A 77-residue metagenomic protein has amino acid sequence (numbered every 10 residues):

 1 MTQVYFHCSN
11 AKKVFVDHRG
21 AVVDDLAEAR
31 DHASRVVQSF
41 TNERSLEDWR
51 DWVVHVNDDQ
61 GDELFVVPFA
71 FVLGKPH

Functional and structural regions predicted by a protein language model:
M1, F40-E47: Short linear motifs in intrinsically disordered
M1-T2, D24-E28, D58-D62: A short, structured loop/turn motif at beta-sheet edges
M1-V16: Short aromatic-glycine-(Arg/Gly/Cys) micro-motifs in beta-strand/loop hairpins
C8-N10, A33, Q60: Generic secondary-structure microfeatures
F15-D24: A short, exposed loop/beta-hairpin motif centered on an aromatic-Gly-Thr core
D25-T41: A short, charged, amphipathic alpha-helix used as a generic interaction element across diverse proteins
S45-H77: C-terminal structural segments of small proteins and small subunits
